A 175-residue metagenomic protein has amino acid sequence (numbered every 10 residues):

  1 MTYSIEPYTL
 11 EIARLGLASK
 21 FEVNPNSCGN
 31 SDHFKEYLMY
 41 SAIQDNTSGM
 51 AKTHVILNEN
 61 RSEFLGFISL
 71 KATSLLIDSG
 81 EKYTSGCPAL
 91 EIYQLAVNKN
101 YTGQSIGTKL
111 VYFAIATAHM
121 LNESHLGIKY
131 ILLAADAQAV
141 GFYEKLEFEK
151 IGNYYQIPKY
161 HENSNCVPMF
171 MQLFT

Functional and structural regions predicted by a protein language model:
M1-Q104, F113-L132, D136, V140-T175: Non-catalytic substrate-recognition and accessory regions of acyl/acetyltransferase enzymes
T108: Residues forming the Rossmann-fold NAD(P)(H) cofactor-binding site
